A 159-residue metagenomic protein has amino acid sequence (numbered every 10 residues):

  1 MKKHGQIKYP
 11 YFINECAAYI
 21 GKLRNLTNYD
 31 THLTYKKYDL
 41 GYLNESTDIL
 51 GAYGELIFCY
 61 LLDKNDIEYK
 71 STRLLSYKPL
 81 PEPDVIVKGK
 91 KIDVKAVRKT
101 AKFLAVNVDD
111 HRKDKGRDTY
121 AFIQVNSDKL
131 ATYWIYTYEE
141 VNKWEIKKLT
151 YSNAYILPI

Functional and structural regions predicted by a protein language model:
M1-K88, K95-I159: Nucleic-acid endonuclease domains
